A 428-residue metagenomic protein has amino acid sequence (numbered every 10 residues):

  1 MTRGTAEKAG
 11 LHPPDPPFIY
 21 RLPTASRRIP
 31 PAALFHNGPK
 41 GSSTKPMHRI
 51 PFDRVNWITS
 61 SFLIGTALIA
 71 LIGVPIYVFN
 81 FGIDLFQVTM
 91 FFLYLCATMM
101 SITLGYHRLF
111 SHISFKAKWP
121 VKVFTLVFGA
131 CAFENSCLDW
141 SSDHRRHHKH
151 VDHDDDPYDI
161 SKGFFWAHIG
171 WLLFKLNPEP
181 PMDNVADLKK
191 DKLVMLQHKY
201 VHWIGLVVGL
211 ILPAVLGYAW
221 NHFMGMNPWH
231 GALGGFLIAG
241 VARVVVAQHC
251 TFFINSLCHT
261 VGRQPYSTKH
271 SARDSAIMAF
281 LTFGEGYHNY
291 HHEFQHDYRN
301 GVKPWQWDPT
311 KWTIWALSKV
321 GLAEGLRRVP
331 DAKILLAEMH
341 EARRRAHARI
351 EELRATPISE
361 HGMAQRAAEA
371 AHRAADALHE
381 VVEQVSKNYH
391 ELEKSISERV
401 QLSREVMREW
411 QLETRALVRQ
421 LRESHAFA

Functional and structural regions predicted by a protein language model:
M1-F252, D297-A428: Non-catalytic, topology-defining segments of multipass membrane proteins
M99, L104, M278-H292: Pore-loop/selectivity-filter region of tetrameric P-loop cation channels
L188-L193, V261-Y287: Active-site-proximal inter-transmembrane loops
G235-L237, L257, Q264, T268: Generic preference for hydrophobic/aromatic residues in regular secondary structure cores
L257-G262, F294-R299: Interfacial helix-loop-helix junctions of multi-pass membrane proteins
